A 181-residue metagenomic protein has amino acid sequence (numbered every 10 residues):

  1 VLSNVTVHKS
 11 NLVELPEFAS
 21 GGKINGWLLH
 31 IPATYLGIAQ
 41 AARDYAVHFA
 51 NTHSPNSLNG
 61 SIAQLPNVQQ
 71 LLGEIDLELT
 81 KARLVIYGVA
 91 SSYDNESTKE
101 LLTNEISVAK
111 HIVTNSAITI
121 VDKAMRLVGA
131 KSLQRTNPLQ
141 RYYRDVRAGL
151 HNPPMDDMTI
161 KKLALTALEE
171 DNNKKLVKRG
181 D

Functional and structural regions predicted by a protein language model:
V1-L79: Glycine-rich beta->alpha junctions and the first turn(s) of the following alpha-helix
I38, Y45, E74, K81 (+3 more regions): Charged, amphipathic alpha-helical oligomerization/scaffolding segments
D44, H48-N51, T80, L84-Y87 (+4 more regions): Charged/polar positions within long, soluble alpha-helices
P55-N59, T98-K99, T136: Flexible, glycine/charged-enriched surface loops at secondary-structure junctions
I62-Q69, G73, T103-S107, H111 (+1 more regions): An alpha-helix initiation/capping motif
T80-I112, M125-L133: C-terminal helix-coil-helix/basic helical segment that borders enzyme active sites and/or dimer interfaces and provides
A130-D181: Glycine-rich phosphate/cofactor-binding loops in nucleotide/flavin-utilizing enzymes
